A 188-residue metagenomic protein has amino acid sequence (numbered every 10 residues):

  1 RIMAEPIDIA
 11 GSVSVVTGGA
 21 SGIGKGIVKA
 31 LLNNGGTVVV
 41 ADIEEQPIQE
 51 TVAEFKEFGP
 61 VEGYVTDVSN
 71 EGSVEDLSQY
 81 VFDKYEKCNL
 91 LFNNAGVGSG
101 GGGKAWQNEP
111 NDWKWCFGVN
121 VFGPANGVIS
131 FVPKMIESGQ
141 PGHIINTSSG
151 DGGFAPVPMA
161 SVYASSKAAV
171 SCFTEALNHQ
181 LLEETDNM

Functional and structural regions predicted by a protein language model:
E5-V38: Canonical Rossmann dinucleotide-binding motif of NAD(H)/NADP(H)-dependent dehydrogenases/reductases, specifically
S12, P60, K87-C88, M135-S148 (+1 more regions): Active-site loop of short-chain dehydrogenase/reductase
N34-E50: Conserved glycine-rich Rossmann-like NAD(P)H-binding loop of the short-chain dehydrogenase/reductase
E45-Q46, V65-D76, P110: The beta1-alpha1 cofactor-binding region of Rossmann-like NAD(H)/NADP(H)-dependent oxidoreductases
E71, G123-V128, H143, G153-F154 (+1 more regions): Conserved internal alpha-helix within the Rossmann fold of NAD(P)-dependent oxidoreductases
Q79, V119-G139, N178-H179, E183: Amphipathic alpha-helical dimer-interface segment in Rossmann-like NAD(P)H-dependent oxidoreductases
W106-A125, V170: Catalytic Tyr-X3-Lys loop
I136, I145-A169, T174-E175, H179-E183: Catalytic loop of short-chain dehydrogenase/reductase
